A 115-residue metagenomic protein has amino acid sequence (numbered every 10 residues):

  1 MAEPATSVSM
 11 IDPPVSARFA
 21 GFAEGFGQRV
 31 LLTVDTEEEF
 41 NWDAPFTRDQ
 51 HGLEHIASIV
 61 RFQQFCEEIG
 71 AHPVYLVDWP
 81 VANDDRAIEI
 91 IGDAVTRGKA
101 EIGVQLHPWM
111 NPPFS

Functional and structural regions predicted by a protein language model:
A2-S115: Catalytic alpha-helical scaffold of carbohydrate-active enzymes acting on polysaccharides/glycoconjugates
